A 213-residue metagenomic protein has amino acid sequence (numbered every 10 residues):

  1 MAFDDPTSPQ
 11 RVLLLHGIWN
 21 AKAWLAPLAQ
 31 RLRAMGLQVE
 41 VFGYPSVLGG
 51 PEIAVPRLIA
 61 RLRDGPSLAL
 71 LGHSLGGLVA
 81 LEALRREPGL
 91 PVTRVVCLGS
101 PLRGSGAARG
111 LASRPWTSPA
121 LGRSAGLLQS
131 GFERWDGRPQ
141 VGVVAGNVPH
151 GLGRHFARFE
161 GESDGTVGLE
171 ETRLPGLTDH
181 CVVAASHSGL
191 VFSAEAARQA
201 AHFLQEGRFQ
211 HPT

Functional and structural regions predicted by a protein language model:
M1, G50, A54, P212-T213: Alpha-helix capping and helix-coil boundary motifs
M1, V39-V41, L70, A184 (+1 more regions): Generic intrinsically disordered, low-complexity segments enriched for polar/acidic and small residues
M1-P9: Short beta-strand-to-loop junctions in surface cap/lid or active-site-entrance loops
P6-T7, G89-L90, L152-H155: Short hydrophobic "helix-edge" motifs at membrane interfaces and signal-peptide entry regions
Q10-I18, K22-P27, R31-Q140, F159 (+1 more regions): Serine-dependent carboxylesterase/thioesterase catalytic core of lipase-like alpha/beta-hydrolase/SGNH enzymes
R138-T213: C-terminal catalytic-base region of ester-bond hydrolases, centering on the histidine of the charge-relay
